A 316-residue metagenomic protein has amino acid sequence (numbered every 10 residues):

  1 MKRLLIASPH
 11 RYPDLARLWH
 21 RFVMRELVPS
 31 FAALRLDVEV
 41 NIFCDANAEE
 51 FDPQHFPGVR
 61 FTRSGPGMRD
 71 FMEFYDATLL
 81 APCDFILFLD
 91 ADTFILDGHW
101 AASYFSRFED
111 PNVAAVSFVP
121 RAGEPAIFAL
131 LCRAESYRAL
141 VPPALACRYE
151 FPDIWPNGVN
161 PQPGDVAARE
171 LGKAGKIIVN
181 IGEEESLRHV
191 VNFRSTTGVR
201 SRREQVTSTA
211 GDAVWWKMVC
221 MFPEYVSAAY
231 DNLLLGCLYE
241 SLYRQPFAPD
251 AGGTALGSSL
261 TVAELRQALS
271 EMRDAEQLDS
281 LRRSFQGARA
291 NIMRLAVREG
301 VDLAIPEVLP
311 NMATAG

Functional and structural regions predicted by a protein language model:
K2-S8, V38-I42: Hydrophobic targeting segments
R11-L15, E49, D92-L96, S136-R138: Short acidic, S/G/P-rich loop/turn micro-motifs used as interaction or catalytic elements
Y12-F31: Short, well-formed alpha-helical segments that are part of the catalytic scaffolds of diverse glycosyltransferases
F43-P82: Active-site-proximal specificity loops/subdomain of glycosyltransferases
A81-D84, D110: Active-site acidic short loop of glycosyltransferases
C83-F94: Short beta-strand-to-loop acidic/aromatic patch adjacent to the donor-nucleotide binding site
F94-E170: Conserved catalytic core of nucleotide-sugar-dependent glycosyltransferases
P156-G316: C-terminal catalytic/acceptor-binding lobe
